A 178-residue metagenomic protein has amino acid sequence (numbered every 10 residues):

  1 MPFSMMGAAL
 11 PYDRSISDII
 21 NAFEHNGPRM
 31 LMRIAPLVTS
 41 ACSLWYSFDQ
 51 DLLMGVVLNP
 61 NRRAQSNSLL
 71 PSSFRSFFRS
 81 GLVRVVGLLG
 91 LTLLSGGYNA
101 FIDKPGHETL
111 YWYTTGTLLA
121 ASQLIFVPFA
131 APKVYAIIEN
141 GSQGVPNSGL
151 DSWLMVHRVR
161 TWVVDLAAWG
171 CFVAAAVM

Functional and structural regions predicted by a protein language model:
P2-T92, I138-L150: Interfacial loop at the N-terminal end of multi-pass membrane proteins
P36, V85-N99, G116, T161-W169: Core segments of transmembrane alpha-helices that mediate helix-helix packing or line hydrophobic substrate/ligand
D49-G55, L89-P105, F129-P132: Membrane-helix exit/interface motif
L110-F129: Short alpha-helical packing/oligomerization segments
V127-Q143: Transmembrane alpha-helical segments of integral membrane proteins
S148-L166: Individual transmembrane alpha-helices with interfacial aromatic-anchor signatures
V173-M178: Juxtamembrane boundary at the C-terminal end of a transmembrane helix
